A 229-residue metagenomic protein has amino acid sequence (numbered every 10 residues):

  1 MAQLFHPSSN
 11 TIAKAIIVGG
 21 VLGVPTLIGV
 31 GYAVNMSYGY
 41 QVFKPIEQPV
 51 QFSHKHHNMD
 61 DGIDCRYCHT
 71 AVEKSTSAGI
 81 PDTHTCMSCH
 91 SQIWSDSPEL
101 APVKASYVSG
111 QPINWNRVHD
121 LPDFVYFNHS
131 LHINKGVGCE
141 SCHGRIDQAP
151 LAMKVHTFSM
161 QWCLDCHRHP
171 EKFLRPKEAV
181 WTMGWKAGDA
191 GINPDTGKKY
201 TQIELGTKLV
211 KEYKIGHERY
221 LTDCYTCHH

Functional and structural regions predicted by a protein language model:
M1-N10: N-terminal Lys/Arg-rich, disordered targeting/topogenic segments
K14-Y32: Hydrophobic membrane-insertion alpha-helices, especially the h-region of bacterial N-terminal signal peptides
I28-I46: Aromatic-capped interface at the extracytoplasmic side of an N-terminal signal-anchor transmembrane helix
I46-E99, N128-H229: Sequence context surrounding c-type heme c attachment/ligation sites in exported
E99-P102, N114: Extended active-site neighborhood of metal-dependent phosphoesterases/phosphodiesterases
K104-Y107, K135: Amphipathic alpha-helical "stem/stalk" segments
W115-I133: Short, solvent-exposed interaction modules
